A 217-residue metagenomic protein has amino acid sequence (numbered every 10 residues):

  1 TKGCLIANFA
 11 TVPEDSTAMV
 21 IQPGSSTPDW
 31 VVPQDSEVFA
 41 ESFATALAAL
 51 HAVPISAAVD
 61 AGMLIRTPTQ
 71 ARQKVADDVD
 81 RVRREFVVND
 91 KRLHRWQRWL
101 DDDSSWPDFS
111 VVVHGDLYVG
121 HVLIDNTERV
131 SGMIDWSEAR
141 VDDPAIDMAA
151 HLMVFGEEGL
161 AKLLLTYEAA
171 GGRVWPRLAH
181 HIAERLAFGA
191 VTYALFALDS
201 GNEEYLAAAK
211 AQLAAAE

Functional and structural regions predicted by a protein language model:
T1, S25, L50-A58, F86 (+4 more regions): A general structural signal marking secondary-structure boundaries and capping sites
T1-R66, Q70: ATP-binding pocket architecture of kinase catalytic cores
V12-E14, N126-R129, A187-A190: Short strand-connecting beta-turns/loops that link adjacent beta-strands
T17, T45, G62-S104: Active-site catalytic-loop/activation-segment of kinase and kinase-like phosphoryl-transfer enzymes
V20, F43, L47-L50, L117 (+6 more regions): Generic structural signal for small/hydrophobic residues in well-ordered secondary structure, especially within
F39-F43, P144, L186-A190: An acidic site on a long C-lobe helix of protein kinase domains
R81, E138-V141, A150-E217: Helix-rich C-terminal or lid/interface subdomains of diverse kinases
W99-I146: Active-site acidic catalytic loop and adjacent metal/ATP-binding pocket of ATP-dependent phosphoryl transfer enzymes
